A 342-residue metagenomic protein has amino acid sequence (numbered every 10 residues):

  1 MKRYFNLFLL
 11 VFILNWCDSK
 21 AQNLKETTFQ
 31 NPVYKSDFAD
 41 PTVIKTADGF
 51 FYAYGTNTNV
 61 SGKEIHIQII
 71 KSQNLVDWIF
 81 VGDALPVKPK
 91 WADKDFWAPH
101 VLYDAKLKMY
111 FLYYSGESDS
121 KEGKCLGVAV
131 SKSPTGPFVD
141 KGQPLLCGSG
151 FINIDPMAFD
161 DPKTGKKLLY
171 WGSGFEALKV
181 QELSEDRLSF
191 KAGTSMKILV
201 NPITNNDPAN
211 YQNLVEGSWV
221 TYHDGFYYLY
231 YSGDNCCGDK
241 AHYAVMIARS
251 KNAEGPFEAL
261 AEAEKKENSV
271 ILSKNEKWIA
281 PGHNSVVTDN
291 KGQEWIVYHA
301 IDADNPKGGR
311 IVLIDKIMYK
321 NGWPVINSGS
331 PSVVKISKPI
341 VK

Functional and structural regions predicted by a protein language model:
M1-L24: Bacterial Sec-dependent N-terminal signal peptides
A21-K342: Carbohydrate-active catalytic/glycan-binding domains of CAZyme proteins, especially the secreted or lumenal ectodomains
